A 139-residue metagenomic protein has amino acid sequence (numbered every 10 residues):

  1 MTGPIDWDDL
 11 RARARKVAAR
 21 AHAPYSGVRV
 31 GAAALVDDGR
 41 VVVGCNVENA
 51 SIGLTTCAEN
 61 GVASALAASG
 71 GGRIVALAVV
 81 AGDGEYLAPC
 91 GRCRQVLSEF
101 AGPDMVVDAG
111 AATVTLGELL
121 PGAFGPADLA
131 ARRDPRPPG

Functional and structural regions predicted by a protein language model:
T2-A23, G72-G139: C-terminal binding/interaction regions
Y25-G27, T56: Short glycine/proline-enriched turns and hinge-like loops at secondary-structure junctions
G27-V36: Short beta-strand scaffold segments in enzyme catalytic cores
L35-D37, N46-V47: Histidine- and/or cysteine-centered catalytic micro-motif in compact active-site loops
C45-N60: Compact, glycine-rich, soluble single-domain proteins
C57-A78: Short, solvent-exposed cationic patches
